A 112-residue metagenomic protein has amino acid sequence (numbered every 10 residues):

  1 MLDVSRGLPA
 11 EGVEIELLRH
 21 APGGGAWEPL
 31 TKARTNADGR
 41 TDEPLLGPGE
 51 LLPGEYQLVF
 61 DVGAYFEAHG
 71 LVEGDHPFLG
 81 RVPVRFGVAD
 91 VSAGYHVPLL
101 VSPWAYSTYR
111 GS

Functional and structural regions predicted by a protein language model:
M1-A89, H96-P98: Beta-strand-dominated extracellular/periplasmic modules and repeats in secreted or surface-exposed proteins
A89-S112: Compositionally biased low-complexity segments at domain edges in trafficked proteins and select soluble regulators
